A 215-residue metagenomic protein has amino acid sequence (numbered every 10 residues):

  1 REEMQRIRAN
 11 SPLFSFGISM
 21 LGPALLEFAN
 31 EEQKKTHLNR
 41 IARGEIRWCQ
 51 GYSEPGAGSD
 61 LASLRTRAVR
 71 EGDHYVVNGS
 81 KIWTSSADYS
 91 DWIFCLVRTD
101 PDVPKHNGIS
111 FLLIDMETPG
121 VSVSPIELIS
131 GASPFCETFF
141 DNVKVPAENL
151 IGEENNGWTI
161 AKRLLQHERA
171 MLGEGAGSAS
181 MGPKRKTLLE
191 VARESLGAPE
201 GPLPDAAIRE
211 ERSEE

Functional and structural regions predicted by a protein language model:
R1-K35, N39-G44, S86-W92: Internal helix-loop-helix
R1-Q5, L96-V97, L113-T118, N142-V145: Short Ser/Thr-interspersed hydrophobic loop/turn segments at strand-loop and sheet-helix junctions that line or gate
E3, D60-L64: Structural signature of FAD isoalloxazine-binding scaffolds in flavoprotein oxidoreductases
S15, G56-S59, W83-S86, P101-V103 (+1 more regions): Short Gly/Pro-enriched turn/cap motifs at secondary-structure boundaries
G44-Y52: A short, Trp-centered hydrophobic/proline-enriched beta-strand micro-motif
T66-V69: A structural signal for short hydrophobic beta-strand segments in well-ordered beta-sheet cores
H74, N78-S124: A short core secondary-structure module
G120-E214: Glycine-rich beta->alpha junctions and the first turn(s) of the following alpha-helix
